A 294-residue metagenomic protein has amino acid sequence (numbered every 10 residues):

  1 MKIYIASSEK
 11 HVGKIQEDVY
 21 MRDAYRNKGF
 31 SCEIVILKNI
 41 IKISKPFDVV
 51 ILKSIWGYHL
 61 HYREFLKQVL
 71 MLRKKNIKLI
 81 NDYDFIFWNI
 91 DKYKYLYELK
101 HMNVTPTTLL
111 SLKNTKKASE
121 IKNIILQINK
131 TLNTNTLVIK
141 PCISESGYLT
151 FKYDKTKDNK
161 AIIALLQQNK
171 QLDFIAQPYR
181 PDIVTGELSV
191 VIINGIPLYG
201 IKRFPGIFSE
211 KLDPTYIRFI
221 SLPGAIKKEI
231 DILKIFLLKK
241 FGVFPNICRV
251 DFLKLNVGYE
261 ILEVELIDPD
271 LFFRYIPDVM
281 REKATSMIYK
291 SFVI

Functional and structural regions predicted by a protein language model:
M1-K2, D48: Nucleotide donor/acceptor-binding cores
Y4-S7, R73-K75, D84-T185, K227-D231: Active-site nucleotide/adenylate-binding loops and adjacent lid/helix of ATP-dependent enzymes
S8, I55, L112, C142 (+2 more regions): Flexible loop residues that form catalytic and substrate-binding hotspots at small-molecule/glycan-binding clefts
E9-L112, K116: Conserved N-proximal alpha/beta basic substrate-recognition cap immediately N-terminal to, or forming the N-lobe
Q16, F151-Y153, Y275-P277: Short, solvent-exposed loop/turn segments at secondary-structure boundaries
Y148-F236, L253, E260: Phosphate-binding site of ATP-dependent enzymes
A225-I294: ATP-dependent carboxylate activation and anion-phosphoryl transfer catalytic cores that bind Mg-ATP to form
